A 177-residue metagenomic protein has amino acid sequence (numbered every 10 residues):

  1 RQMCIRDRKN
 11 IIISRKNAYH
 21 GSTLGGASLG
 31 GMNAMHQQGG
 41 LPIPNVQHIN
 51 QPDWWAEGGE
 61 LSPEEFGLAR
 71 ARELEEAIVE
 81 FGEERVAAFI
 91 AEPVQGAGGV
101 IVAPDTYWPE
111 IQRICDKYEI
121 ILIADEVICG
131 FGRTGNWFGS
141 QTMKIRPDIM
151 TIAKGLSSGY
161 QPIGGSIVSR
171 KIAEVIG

Functional and structural regions predicted by a protein language model:
Q2, R6-G177: Conserved N-terminal phosphate-binding loop of PLP-dependent enzymes in the Aspartate aminotransferase
